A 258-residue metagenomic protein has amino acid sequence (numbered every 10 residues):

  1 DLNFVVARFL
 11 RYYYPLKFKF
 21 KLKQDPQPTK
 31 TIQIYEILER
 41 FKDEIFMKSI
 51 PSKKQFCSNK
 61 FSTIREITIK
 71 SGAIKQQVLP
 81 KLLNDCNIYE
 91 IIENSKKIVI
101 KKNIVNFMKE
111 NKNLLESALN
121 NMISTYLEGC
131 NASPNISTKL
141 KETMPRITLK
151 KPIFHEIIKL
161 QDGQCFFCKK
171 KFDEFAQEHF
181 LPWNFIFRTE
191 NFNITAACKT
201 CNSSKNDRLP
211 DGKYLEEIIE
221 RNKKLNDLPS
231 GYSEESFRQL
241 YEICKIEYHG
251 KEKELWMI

Functional and structural regions predicted by a protein language model:
D1-K150, K213-K224: Mixed-charge, low-complexity interaction segments
Y12-F20, F172, C201, K205-R208: Amphipathic alpha-helical interaction segments
L16, Q161-Q164, L225, K251: Short secondary-structure junctions and interdomain/linker hinges
C57, C86, C130, C168 (+2 more regions): Generic recognition of cysteine residues
T143-M144, F154-I158, W183-R188: Short, surface-exposed loop/turn motifs that are enriched in glycine and acidic residues and include a nearby proline
L149-A176, C198-T200: Short cysteine-rich loop/turn motifs with clustered Cys
F166-A196, K205-E217: Histidine-centered nuclease catalytic patch
K199-I258: C-terminal structured domain segments
